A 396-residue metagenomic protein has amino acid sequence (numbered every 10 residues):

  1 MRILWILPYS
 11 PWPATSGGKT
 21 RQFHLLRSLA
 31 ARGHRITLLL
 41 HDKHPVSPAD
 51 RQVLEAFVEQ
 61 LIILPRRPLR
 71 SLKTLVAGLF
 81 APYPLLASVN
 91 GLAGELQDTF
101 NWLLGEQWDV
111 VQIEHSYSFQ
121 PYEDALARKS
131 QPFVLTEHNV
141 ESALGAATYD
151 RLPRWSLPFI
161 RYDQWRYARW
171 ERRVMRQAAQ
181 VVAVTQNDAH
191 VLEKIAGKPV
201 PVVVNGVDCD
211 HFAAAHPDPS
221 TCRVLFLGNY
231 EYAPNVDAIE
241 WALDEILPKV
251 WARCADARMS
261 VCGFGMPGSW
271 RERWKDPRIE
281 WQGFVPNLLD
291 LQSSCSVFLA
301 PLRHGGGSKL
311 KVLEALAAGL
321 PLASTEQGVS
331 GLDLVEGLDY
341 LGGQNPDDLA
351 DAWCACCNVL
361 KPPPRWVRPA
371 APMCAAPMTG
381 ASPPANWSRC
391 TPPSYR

Functional and structural regions predicted by a protein language model:
M1-I63, E106: N-terminal subdomain of nucleotide-sugar transferases
P68-A87, Q131-R169, N229: Acceptor-binding helix/loop patch of EC 2.4 sugar-transfer enzymes, predominantly nucleotide-sugar-dependent
P132, S142, R161-A214: Donor nucleotide-sugar binding/catalytic pocket of nucleotide-sugar-dependent glycosyltransferases
A179, S293-G307, A318-P321: Acidic donor-binding loop of glycosyltransferase active sites
K194, V204-S294: Conserved catalytic-core segment of nucleotide-activated headgroup transferases in glycan assembly
K311-E314, P321-T325: Short hydrophobic beta-strand element within catalytic cores of glycosyltransferases and related nucleotide-activated
Y340-D347, A355-K361: Conserved acidic donor-binding segment of nucleotide-sugar-dependent glycosyltransferases
P362-P377, N386-R389, P393: A short, well-ordered alpha-helix in the C-terminal region of glycosyltransferases
